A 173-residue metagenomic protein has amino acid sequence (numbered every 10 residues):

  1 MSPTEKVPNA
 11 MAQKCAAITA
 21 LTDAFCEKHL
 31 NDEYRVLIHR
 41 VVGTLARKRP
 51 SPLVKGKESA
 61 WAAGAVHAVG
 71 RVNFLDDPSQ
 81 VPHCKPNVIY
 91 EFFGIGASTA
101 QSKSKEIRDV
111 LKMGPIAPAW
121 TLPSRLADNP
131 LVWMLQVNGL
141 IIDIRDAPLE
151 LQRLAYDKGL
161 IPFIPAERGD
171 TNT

Functional and structural regions predicted by a protein language model:
M1-A60, G70-T173: Basic, alpha-helical nucleic-acid-binding regions used in initiation and control of genome expression
